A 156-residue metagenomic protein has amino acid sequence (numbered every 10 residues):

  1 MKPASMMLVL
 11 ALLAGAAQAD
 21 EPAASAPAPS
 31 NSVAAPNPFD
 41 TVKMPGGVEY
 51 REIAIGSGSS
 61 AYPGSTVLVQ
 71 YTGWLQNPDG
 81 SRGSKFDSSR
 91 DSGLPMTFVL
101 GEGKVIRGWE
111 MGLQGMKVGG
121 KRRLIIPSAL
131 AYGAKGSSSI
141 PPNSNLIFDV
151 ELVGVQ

Functional and structural regions predicted by a protein language model:
K2-Q156: Cross-family detector of peptidyl-prolyl cis-trans isomerase
